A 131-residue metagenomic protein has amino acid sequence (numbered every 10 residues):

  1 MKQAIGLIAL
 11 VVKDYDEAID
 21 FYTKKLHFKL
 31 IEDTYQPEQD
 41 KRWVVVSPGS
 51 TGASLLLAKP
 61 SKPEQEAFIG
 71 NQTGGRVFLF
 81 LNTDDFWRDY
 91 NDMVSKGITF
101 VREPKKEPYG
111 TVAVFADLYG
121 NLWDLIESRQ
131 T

Functional and structural regions predicted by a protein language model:
M1-L7, K29-L81, Y90-A116, I126-T131: Vicinal oxygen chelate
A4, V11-V12, A18: Glycine/serine-rich loop-strand microenvironments at binding/catalytic pocket rims
V12-Y15, P37-Q39: Conserved beta-strand-loop-alpha-helix junction that forms the acyl-donor binding cleft
D14-Y15, D84-W87: Helix N-cap motif at beta-to-alpha junctions
A18-T23, M93, G120: Conserved active-site tyrosine of GNAT-family acetyltransferases
D85, D117-G120: Short linear motifs centered on Gly/Pro in flexible linkers and helix caps
